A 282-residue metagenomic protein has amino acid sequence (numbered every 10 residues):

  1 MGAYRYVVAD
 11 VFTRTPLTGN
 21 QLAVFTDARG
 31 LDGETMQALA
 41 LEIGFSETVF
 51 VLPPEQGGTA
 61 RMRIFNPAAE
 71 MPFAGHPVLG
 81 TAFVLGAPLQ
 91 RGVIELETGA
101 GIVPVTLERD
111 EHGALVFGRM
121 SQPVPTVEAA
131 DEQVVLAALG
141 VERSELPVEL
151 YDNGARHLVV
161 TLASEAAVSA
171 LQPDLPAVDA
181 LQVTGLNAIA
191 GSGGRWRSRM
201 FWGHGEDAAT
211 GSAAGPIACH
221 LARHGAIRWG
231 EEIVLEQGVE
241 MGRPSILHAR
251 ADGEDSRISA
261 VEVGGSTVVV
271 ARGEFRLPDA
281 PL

Functional and structural regions predicted by a protein language model:
M1-F73, V78-L282: Active-site proximal loop and beta-alpha junction motif in alpha/beta enzyme cores
